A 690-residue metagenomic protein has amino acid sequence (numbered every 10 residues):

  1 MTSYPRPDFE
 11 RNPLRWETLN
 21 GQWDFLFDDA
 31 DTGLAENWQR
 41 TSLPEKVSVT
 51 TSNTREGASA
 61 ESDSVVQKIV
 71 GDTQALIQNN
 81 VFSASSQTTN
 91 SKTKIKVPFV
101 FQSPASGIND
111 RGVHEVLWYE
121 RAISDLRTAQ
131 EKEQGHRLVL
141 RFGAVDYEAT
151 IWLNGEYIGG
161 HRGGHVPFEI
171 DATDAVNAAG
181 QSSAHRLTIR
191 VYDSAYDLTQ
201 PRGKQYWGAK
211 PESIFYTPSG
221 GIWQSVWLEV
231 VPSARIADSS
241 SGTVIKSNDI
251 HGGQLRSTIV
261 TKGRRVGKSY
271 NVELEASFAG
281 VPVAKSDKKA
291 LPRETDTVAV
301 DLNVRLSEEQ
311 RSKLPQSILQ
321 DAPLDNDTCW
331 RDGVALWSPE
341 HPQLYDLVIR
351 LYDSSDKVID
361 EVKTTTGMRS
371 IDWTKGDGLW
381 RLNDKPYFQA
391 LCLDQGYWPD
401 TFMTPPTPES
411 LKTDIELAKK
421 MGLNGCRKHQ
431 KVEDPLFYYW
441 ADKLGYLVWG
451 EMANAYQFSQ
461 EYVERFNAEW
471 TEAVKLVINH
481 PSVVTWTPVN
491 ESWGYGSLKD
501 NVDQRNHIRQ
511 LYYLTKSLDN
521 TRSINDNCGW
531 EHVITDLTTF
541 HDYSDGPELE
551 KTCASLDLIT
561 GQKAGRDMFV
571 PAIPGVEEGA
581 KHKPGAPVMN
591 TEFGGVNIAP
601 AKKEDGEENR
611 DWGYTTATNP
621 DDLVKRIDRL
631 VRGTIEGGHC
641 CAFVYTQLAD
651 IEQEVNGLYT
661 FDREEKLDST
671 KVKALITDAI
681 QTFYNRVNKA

Functional and structural regions predicted by a protein language model:
M1-S106, R190, Y196-T199, K204 (+5 more regions): Accessory carbohydrate-binding/adhesion or oligomerization-edge regions at the termini of glycan-active proteins
F9-E10, R15, L26-A30, E61 (+7 more regions): Accessory beta-strand-rich segments of carbohydrate-active enzymes
G21, F25, P218-S225, E229 (+2 more regions): Structured, non-catalytic alpha/beta "coupling" segments that mediate domain-domain communication and provide generic
A35-N37, I151-N154, R162-G163, L198-R202 (+6 more regions): Short, solvent-exposed loop/turn and secondary-structure capping segments
F82, T93-L126, E133-F142, D146-N154 (+13 more regions): Active-site-adjacent substrate/metal-binding segments within catalytic domains of carbohydrate-active enzymes
N177-R186, V260-K375: Extended acidic/polar, glycine-enriched regions that form or flank non-catalytic beta-rich accessory modules
I245-T261: Contiguous beta-strand segments within globular domains
G425-E664, K671-I676, Y684-N688: Substrate-binding/catalytic cleft of secreted carbohydrate-active enzymes, primarily glycoside hydrolases
